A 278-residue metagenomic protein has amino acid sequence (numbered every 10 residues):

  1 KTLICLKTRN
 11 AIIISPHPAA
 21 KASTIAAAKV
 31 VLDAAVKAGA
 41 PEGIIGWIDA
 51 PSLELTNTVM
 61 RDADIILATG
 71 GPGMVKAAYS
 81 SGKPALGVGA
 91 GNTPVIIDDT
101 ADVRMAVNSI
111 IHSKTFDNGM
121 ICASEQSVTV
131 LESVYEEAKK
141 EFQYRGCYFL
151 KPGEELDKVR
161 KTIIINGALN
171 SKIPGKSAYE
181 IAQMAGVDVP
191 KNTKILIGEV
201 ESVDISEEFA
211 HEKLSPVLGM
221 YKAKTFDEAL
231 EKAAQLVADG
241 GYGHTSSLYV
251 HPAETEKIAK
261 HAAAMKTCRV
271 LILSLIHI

Functional and structural regions predicted by a protein language model:
K1-M105: Rossmann-like NAD(P) dinucleotide-binding subdomain of oxidoreductase/dehydrogenase enzymes
I4-A11, V75-D204, A229: ALDH superfamily catalytic-core signature
A19-A20, I48-D49, E125-V130, H244-H251: Conserved short loop/turn motifs at secondary-structure junctions
L55-N57, V107, L230, A259: Short hydrophobic/charged patches on amphipathic alpha-helices used for structural packing and interfaces
M60, G89-A90, M120-S124, H211-P216 (+1 more regions): Short glycine-enriched loop/turn motifs at secondary-structure junctions
A63, G82, E125, H244 (+1 more regions): Short, well-ordered alpha-helix to beta-strand connector turns
P72, S133, A253-E256: Alpha-helix/helix-capping structural signal
V187-I276: Conserved C-terminal structural/oligomerization subdomain of aldehyde/semialdehyde dehydrogenase
